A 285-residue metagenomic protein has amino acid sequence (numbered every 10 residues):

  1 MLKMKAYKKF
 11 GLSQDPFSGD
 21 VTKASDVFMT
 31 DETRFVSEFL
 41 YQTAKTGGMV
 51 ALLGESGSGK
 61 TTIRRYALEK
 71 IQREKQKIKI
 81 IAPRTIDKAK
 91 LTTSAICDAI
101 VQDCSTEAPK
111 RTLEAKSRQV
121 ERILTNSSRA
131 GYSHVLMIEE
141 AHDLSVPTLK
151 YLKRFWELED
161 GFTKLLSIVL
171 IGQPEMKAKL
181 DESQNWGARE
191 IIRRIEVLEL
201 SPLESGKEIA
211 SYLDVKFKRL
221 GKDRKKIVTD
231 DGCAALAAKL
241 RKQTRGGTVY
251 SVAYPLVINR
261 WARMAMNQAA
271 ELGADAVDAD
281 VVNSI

Functional and structural regions predicted by a protein language model:
M1-G47: A short, basic N-terminal segment
M1-V21, I63, P109, R189 (+2 more regions): C-terminal alpha-helical "lid" subdomain
L12-D20, P83, D87-K110: Conserved NTP-binding/hydrolysis module of P-loop NTPases
K45-Y66: Walker A/P-loop nucleotide-binding motif
R73-D87: Conserved catalytic segments around the Walker B and adjacent sensor/switch elements of P-loop NTPase domains
I80, Y132-H134, R154-A235: The catalytic "switch" region of P-loop NTPases
Q102-S128: Central P-loop NTPase core of STAND/AAA+ ATPases
N126-T148, L152: Conserved P-loop NTPase "ATPase switch" module shared by AAA+ and STAND
